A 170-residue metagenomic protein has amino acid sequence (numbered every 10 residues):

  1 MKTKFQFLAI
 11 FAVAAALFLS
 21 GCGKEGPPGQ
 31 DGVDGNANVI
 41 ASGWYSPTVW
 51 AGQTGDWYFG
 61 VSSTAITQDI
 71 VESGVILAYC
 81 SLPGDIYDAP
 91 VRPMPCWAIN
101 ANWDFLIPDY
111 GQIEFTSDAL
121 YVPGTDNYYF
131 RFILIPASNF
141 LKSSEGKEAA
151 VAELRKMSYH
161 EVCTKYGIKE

Functional and structural regions predicted by a protein language model:
M1-A9: Bacterial N-terminal signal peptides that target proteins for export
F18-G21: C-terminal motif of bacterial Sec signal peptides marking the signal peptidase cleavage site
G23-A41: Collagen/collagen-like triple-helix recognition
V39-E170: Extracellular or exported targeting regions of proteins
